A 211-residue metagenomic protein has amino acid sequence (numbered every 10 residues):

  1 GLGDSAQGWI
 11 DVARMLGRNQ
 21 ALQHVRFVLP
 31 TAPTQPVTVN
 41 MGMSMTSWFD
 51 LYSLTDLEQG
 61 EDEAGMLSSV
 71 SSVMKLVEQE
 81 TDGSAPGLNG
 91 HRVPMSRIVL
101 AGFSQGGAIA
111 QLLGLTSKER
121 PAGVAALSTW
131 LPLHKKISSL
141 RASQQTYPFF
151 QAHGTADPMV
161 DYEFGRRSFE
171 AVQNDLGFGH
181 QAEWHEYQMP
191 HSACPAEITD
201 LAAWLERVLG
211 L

Functional and structural regions predicted by a protein language model:
G1-S96: Serine-hydrolase catalytic machinery in alpha/beta-hydrolase-like enzymes
W9-R14, S138, D161-Q173: Short alpha-helix in the alpha/beta-hydrolase fold that links the catalytic acid
N19-L22, L140-T146: Short, conserved loop/helix-junction motifs that constitute active-site signature segments in enzyme catalytic cores
P30-T31, A101, A125-S128, A152 (+1 more regions): Alpha/beta-hydrolase-fold catalytic nucleophile elbow
T34-N40, L131-K136, M159, A193: A short beta-to-alpha transition loop/helix N-cap that caps and shapes the active-site region
A85-Q144: Primarily recognizes the serine-hydrolase "nucleophile elbow" in alpha/beta-hydrolase and SGNH/GDSL folds
F150-H153, D157: Short beta-strand/loop motif that positions the catalytic acidic residue of the alpha/beta-hydrolase fold
E163-F169, Q173-L211: C-terminal catalytic histidine-bearing segment of alpha/beta-hydrolase fold enzymes
